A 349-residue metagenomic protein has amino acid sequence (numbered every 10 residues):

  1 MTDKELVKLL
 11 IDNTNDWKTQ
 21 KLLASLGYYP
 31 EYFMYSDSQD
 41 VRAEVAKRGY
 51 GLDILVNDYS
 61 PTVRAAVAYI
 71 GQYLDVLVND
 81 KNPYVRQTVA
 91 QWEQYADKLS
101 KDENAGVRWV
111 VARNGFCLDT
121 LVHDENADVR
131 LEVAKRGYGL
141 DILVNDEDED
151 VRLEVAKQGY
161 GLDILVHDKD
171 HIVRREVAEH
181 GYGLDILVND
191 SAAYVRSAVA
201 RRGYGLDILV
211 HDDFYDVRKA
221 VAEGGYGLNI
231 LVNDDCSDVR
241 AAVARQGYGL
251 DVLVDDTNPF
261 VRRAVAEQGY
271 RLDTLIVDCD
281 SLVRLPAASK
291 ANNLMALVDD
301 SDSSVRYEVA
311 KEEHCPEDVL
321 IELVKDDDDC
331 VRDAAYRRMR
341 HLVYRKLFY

Functional and structural regions predicted by a protein language model:
M1-Y349: Alpha-helical scaffold segments
